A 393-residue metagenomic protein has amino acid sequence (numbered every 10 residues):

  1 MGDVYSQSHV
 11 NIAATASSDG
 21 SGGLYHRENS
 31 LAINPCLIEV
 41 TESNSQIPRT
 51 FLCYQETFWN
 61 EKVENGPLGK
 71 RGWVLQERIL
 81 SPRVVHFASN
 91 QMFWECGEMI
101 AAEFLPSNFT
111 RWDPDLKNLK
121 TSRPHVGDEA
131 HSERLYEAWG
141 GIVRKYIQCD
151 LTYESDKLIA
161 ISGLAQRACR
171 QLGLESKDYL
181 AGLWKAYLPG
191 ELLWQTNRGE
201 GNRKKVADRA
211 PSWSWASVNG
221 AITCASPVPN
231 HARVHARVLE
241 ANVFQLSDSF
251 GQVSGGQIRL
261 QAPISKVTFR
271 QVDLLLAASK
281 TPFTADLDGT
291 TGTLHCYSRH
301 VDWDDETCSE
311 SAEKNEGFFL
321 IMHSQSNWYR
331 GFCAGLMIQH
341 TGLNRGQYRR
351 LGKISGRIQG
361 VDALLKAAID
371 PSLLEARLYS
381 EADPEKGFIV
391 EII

Functional and structural regions predicted by a protein language model:
G2-I393: Feature captures the RNA virus RNA-dependent RNA polymerase
